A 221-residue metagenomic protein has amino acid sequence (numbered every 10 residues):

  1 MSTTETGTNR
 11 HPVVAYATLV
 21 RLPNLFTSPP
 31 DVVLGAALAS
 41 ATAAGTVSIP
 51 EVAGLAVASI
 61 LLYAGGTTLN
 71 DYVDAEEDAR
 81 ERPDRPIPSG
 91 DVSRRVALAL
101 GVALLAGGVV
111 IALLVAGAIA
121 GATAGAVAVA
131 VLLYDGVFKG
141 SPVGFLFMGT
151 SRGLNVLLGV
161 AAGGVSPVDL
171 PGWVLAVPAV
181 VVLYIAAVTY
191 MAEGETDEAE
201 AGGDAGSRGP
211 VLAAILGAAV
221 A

Functional and structural regions predicted by a protein language model:
M1-H11, G153, L158-A221: C-terminal membrane-associated helical module and adjoining short loops/tails
V13-V20, I87: A short amphipathic helical element positioned immediately N-terminal to and/or at the very start of a transmembrane
T18-A39, G149: The first (N-terminal) embedded transmembrane alpha-helix
G35-A39, G108-V115, V131-D135, N155-G163 (+1 more regions): Structural signal for membrane-spanning alpha-helices in multi-pass inner-membrane proteins, emphasizing helix cores
A36-V52: Short, hydrophobic transmembrane alpha-helix segments
V57-S59, A75-V131, D135, G149 (+2 more regions): Multi-pass membrane catalytic core of lipid/isoprenoid biosynthesis enzymes
T67, D71-Y72, E76, V129-P142 (+1 more regions): C-terminal ends of transmembrane helices
